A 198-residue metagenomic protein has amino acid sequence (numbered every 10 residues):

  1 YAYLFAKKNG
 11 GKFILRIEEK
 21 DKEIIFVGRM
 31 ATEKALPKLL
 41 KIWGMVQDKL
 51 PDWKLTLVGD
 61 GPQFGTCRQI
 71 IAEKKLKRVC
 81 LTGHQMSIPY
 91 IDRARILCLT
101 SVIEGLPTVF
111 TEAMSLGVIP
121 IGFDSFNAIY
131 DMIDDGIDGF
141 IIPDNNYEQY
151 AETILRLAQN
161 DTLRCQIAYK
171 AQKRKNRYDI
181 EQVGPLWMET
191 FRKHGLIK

Functional and structural regions predicted by a protein language model:
K22-M45, L55, P62-R68, E148: A conserved mid-protein helix/loop that constitutes part of the nucleotide-sugar donor-binding site
G44, G65, G83-R95, S115 (+1 more regions): Short acidic alpha-helix that forms the nucleotide-activated donor recognition element in Leloir-type transferases
R68-H84: Nucleotide-activated donor-binding/catalytic signature segment of Leloir-type glycosyltransferases, i.e., the conserved
V102-I103: Aromatic "clamp/platform" in nucleotide-sugar-dependent glycosyltransferases that forms part of the donor/acceptor
E112, S125-G136, F140-I141: Short acidic/histidine- and often glycine-rich active-site loop of Leloir-type glycosyltransferases that engages
I119-F123: Short hydrophobic beta-strand element within catalytic cores of glycosyltransferases and related nucleotide-activated
D135-G136, F140-Y147, R156-D161: Conserved acidic donor-binding segment of nucleotide-sugar-dependent glycosyltransferases
Q149, R156, L163-R177, E189: A short, well-ordered alpha-helix in the C-terminal region of glycosyltransferases
